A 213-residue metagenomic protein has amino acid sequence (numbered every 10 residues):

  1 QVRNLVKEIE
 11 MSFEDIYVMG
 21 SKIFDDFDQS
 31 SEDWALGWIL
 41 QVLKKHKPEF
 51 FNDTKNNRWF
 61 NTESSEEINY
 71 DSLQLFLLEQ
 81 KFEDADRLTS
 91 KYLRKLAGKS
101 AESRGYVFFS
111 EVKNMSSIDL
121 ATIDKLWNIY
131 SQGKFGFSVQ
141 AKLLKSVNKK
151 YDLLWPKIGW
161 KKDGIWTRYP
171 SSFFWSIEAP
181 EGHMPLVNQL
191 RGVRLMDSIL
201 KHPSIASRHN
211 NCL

Functional and structural regions predicted by a protein language model:
Q1-R58: Extended repeat-based scaffolds of very large eukaryotic assembly and lipid-transport proteins
W34, W38-K44, F50-L213: Surface-exposed peri-terminal alpha-helical interaction modules
